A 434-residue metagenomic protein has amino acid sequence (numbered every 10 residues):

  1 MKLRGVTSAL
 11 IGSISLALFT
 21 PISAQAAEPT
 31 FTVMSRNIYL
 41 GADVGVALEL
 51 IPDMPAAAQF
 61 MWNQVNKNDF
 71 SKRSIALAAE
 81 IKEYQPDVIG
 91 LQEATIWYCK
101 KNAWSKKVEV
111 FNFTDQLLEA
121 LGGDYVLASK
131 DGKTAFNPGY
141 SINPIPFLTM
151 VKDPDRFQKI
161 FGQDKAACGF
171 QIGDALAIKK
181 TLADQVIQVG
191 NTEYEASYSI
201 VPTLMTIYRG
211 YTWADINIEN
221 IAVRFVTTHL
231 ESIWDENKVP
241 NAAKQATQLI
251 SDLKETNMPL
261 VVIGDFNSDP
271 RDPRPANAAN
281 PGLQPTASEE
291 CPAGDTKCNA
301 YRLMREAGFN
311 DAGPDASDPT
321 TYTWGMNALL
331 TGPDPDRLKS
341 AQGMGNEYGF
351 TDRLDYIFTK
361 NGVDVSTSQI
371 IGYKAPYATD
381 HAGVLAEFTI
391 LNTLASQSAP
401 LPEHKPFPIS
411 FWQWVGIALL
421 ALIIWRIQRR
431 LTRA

Functional and structural regions predicted by a protein language model:
S8-P21: Bacterial N-terminal signal peptides
Q25-F157, L391-A399: N-terminal, active-site-proximal structural segment of metallo-dependent hydrolase catalytic domains
V33-I38, R73, L77-A103, A214-I216 (+5 more regions): Active-site beta-strand/loop signature of hydrolases that rely on acidic residues for catalysis
F60-K67, T192-T203, H229-A242: Surface-exposed cleft-lining segments at the edges of enzyme active sites
A135-V223, T227, V365: A well-ordered secondary-structure block
I187-Q188, N237, S251-V261, S268-L394: Metal-dependent phosphoester-hydrolase catalytic domains
P400-G416: Juxtamembrane/start-of-transmembrane alpha-helix segments at the extracytoplasmic/lumenal side of membrane anchors
L420-A434: C-terminal membrane-anchoring or membrane-association module
